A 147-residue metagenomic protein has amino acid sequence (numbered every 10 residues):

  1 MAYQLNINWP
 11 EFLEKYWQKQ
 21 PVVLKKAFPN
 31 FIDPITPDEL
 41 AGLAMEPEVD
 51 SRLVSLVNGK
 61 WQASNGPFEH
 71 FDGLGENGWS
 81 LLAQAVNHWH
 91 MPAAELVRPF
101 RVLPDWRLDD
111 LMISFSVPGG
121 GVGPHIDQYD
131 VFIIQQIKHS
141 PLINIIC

Functional and structural regions predicted by a protein language model:
M1-K15, P29-D33, A41-C147: Active-site region of the double-stranded beta-helix
